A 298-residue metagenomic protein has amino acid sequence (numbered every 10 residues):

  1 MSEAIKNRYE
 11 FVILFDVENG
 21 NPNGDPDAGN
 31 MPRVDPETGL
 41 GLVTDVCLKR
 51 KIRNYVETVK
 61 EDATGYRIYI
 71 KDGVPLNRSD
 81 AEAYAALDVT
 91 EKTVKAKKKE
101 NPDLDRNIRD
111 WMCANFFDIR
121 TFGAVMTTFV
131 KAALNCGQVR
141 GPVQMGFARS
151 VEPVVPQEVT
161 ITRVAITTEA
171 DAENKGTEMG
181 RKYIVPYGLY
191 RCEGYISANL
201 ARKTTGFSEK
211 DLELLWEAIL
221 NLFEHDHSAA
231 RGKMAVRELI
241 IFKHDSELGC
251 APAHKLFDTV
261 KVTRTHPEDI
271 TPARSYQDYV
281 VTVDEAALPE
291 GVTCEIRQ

Functional and structural regions predicted by a protein language model:
M1-Q298: RNA-binding basic/glycine-rich loop and surface signature characteristic of RAMP-family CRISPR effectors
